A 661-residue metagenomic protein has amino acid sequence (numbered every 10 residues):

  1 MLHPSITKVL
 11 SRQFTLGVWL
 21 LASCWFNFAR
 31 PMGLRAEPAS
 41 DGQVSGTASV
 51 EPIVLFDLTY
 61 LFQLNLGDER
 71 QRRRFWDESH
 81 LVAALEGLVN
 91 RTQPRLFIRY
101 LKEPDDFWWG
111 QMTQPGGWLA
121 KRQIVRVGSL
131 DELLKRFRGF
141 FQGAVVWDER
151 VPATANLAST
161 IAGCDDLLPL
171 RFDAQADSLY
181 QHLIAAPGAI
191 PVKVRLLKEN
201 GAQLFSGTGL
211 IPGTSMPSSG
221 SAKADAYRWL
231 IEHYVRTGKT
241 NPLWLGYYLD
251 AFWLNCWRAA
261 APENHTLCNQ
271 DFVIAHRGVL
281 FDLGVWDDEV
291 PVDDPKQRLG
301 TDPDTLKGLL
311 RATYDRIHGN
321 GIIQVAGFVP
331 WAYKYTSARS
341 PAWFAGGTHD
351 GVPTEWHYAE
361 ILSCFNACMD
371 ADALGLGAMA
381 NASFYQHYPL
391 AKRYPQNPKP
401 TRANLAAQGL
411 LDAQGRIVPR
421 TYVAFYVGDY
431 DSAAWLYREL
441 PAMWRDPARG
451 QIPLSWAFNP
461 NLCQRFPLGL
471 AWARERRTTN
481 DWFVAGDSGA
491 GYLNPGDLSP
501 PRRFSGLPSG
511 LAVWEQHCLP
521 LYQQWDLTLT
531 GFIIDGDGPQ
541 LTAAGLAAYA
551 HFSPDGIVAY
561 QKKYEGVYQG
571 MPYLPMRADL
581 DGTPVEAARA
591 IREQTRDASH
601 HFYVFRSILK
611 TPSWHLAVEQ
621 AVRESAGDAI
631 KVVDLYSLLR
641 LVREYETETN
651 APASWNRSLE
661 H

Functional and structural regions predicted by a protein language model:
L2-V18: Bacterial N-terminal signal peptides that target proteins for export
T15-N27: Bacterial N-terminal signal peptides
A29-P31, R35-P38: Boundary at the C-terminal end of the N-terminal hydrophobic targeting segment
E37-K392: Preference for solvent-exposed, low-hydrophobicity sequence contexts
W147-R150, G327-P330, R420-T421, F425-Y430 (+2 more regions): Short loop/turn segments at strand-loop or loop-helix junctions that form parts of catalytic or ligand-binding pockets
D302-P330, V423, V427-Y437, P441 (+3 more regions): Catalytic grooves of carbohydrate-active enzymes
H387-R474: Active-site beta->alpha N-cap acidic-glycine motif
N459-P520, Q524-L527: Substrate-binding cleft of extracellular glycoside hydrolase catalytic domains
